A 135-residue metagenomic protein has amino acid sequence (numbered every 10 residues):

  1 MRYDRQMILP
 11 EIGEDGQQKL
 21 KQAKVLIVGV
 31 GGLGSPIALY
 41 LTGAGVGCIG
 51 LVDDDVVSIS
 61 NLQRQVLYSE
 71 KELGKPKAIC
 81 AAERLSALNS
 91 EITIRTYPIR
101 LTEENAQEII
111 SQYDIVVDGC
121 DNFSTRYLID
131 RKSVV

Functional and structural regions predicted by a protein language model:
M1-V135: Adenine nucleotide-associated cytosolic modules
